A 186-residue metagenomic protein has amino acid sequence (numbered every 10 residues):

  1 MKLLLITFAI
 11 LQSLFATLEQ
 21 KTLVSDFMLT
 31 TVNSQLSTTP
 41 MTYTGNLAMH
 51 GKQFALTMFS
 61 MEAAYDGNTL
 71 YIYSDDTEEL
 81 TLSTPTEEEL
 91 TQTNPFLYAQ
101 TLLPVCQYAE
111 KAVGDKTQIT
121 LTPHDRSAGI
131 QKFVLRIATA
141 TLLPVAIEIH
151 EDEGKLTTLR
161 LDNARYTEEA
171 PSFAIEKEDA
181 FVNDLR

Functional and structural regions predicted by a protein language model:
M1-M41, A48-K52, I175-R186: N-terminal leader/targeting segments and the immediate start of mature chains
K21-D26, M49-L56, G114-T120, T141-A146: Short, hydrophobic/aromatic-rich segments at coil-to-beta transitions
M28-S34, T57, Y73, T122-H124 (+1 more regions): A generic structural motif
P40-Y43, M58-F59, D66-G67, A128-F133 (+2 more regions): Short, surface-exposed coil-to-beta transition loops
T44-N46, E62, Q107-A109, K132-R136: Short, surface-exposed charged micro-motifs
N46-Q92: An acidic-aromatic
P85-K116: Flexible, surface-exposed loop/linker segments and immediately adjacent secondary-structure boundaries
V113-K116, H124-Q131, T139-R186: Non-transmembrane domains of secretory- and envelope-associated proteins
